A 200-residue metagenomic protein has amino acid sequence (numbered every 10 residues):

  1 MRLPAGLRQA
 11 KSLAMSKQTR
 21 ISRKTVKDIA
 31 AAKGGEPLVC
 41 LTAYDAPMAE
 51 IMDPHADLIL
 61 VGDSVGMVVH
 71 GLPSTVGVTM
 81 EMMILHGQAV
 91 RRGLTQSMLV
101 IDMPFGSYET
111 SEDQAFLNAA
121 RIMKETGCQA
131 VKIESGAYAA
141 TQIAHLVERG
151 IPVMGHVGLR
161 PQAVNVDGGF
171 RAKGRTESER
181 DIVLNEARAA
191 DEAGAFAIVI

Functional and structural regions predicted by a protein language model:
M1-A14: Short, Lys/Arg-enriched N-terminal segments with co-localized hydrophobic residues within the first ~10-30 amino acids
S16-I200: Alpha/beta enzyme core
